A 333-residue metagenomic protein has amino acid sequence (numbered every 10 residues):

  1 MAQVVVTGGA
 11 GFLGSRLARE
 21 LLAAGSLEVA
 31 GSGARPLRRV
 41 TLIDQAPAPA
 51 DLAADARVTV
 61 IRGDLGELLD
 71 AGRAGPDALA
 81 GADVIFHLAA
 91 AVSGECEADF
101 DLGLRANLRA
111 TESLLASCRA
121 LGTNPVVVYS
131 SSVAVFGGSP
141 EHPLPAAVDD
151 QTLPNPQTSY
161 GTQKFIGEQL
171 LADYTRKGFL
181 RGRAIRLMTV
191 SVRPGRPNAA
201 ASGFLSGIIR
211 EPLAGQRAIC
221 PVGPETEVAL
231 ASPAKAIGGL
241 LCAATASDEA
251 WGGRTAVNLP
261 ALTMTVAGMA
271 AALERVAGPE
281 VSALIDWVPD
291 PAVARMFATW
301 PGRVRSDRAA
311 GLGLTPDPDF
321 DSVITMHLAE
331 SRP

Functional and structural regions predicted by a protein language model:
A2-L27: N-terminal Rossmann NAD(P)H-binding glycine-rich loop of SDR-like oxidoreductase domains
L37, P289, P301-G311, T315-P333: Amphipathic terminal alpha-helices
R62-A106: NAD(P)H-binding glycine-rich loop region in Rossmannoid oxidoreductase-like domains and their noncatalytic homologs
A98, L102-S113, T158, T162-Q163: Glycine-rich NAD(P)-binding loop of the Rossmann-fold in SDR/ketoreductase-type enzymes
E112-Q157: Conserved Rossmann-fold NAD(P)-dependent oxidoreductase catalytic core, especially the SDR/UDP-sugar
E141, N155-R183: Active-site Tyr-X1-5-Lys
A172-E227, P233-K235: NAD(P)-dependent short-chain dehydrogenase/reductase
P212, K235, G239, A243-A294: Mid/C-terminal beta-alpha module of Rossmann-like enzyme folds, strongest in SDR-family dehydrogenases/epimerases
